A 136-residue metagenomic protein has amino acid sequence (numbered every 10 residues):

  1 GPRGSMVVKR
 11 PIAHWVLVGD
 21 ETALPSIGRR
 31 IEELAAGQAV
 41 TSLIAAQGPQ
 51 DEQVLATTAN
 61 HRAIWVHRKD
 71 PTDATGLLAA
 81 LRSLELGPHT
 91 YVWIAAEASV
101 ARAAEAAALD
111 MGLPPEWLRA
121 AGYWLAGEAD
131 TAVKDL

Functional and structural regions predicted by a protein language model:
G1-L136: Extended, composition-driven regions rather than compact fold-specific motifs
